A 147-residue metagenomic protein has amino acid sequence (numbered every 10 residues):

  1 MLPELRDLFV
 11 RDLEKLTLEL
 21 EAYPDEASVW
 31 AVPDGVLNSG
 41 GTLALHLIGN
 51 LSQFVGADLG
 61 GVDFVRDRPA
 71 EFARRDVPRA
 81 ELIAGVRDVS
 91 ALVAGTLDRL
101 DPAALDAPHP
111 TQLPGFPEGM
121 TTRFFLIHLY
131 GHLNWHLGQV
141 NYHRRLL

Functional and structural regions predicted by a protein language model:
M1-R6, R79-A80: Active-site rim elements
R6-V10, E14, E26-A70, T111-L147: Short, contiguous alpha-helical
L13, E19-A22: N-terminal first-folded block
L20, L51, S90-L97, L137: A structural signal for well-ordered alpha-helices, especially hydrophobic packing surfaces of coiled-coils
A22-V29, T96-A107, R145-L147: Surface-exposed helix-capping loop/turn segments at secondary-structure junctions
R74-P110, F124-L133: Acidic/histidine-rich alpha-helical segments that form the ligand environment of transition-metal centers
